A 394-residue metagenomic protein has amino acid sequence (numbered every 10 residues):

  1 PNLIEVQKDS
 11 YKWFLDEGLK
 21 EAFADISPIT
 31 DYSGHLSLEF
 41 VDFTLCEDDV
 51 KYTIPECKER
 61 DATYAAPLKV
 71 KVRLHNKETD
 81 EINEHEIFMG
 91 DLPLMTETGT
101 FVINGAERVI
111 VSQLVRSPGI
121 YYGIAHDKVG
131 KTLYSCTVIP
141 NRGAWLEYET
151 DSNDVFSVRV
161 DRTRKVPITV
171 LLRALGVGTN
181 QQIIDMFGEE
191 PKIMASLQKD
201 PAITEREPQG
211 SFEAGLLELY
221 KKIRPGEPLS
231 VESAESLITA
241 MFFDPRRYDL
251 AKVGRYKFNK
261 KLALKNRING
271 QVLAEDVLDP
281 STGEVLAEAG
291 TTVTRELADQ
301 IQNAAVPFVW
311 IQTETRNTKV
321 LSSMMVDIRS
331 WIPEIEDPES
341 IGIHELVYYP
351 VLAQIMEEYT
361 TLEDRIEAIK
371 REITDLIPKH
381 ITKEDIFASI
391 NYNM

Functional and structural regions predicted by a protein language model:
P1-M394: N-terminal non-catalytic structural scaffold regions of very large proteins
